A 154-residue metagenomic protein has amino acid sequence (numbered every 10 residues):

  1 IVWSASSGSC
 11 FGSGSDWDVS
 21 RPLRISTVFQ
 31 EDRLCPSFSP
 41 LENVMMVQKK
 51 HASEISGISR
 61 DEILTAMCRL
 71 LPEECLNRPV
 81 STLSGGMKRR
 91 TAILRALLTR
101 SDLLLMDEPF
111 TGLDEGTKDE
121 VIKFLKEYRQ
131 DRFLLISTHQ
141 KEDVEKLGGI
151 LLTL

Functional and structural regions predicted by a protein language model:
V2-A5, R24, Q30-S37, Q140: Catalytic "switch" loops of ABC-type ATPases
E31, S37-S53, E62: Q-loop/switch helix immediately C-terminal to the Walker
G57-C75: Conserved ABC ATPase "signature" region
P79-L83, M87: Conserved ABC ATPase signature
I93: Hydrophobic anchor residue at the start of the ABC signature
L104-E108: Catalytic Walker B motif of ABC-type/P-loop ATPase nucleotide-binding domains
E115-G116: Helix N-cap at the start of a conserved alpha-helix in ABC-type nucleotide-binding domains
